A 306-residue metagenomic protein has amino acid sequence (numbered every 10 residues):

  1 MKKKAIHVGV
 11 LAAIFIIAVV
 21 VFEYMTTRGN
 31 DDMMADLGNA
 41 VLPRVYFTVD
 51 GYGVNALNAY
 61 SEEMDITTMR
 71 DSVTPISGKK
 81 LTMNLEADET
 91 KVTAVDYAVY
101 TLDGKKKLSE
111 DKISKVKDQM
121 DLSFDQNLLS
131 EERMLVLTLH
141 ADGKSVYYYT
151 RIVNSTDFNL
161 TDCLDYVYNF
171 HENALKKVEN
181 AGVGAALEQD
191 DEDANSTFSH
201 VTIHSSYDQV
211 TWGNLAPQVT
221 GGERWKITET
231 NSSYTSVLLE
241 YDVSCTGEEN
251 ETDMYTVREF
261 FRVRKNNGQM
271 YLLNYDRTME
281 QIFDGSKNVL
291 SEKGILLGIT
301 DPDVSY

Functional and structural regions predicted by a protein language model:
M1-F15: N-terminal Sec-pathway targeting helices
F15, V19, K80-T82, R264 (+1 more regions): Interface-prone segments of viral and bacterial extracellular assemblies
V19-V41: Sec-dependent signal peptide cleavage junction
F22-R28, T67-T82, V92-T101, K105-D111 (+3 more regions): Surface-exposed, charged secondary-structure patches
D32, A40, G104-S114, L128-R133 (+2 more regions): Short beta-strand edge/turn micro-motifs at domain boundaries
A35-V95, E132-Q218, L290-Y306: Core segments of small alpha/beta cavity-forming domains
A87, A141, Y241-C245, K265-N267: Beta-strand elements of well-folded, non-transmembrane domains
N214-T230, S244-T246, N250-E251, R277-Y306: Beta-propeller domains
